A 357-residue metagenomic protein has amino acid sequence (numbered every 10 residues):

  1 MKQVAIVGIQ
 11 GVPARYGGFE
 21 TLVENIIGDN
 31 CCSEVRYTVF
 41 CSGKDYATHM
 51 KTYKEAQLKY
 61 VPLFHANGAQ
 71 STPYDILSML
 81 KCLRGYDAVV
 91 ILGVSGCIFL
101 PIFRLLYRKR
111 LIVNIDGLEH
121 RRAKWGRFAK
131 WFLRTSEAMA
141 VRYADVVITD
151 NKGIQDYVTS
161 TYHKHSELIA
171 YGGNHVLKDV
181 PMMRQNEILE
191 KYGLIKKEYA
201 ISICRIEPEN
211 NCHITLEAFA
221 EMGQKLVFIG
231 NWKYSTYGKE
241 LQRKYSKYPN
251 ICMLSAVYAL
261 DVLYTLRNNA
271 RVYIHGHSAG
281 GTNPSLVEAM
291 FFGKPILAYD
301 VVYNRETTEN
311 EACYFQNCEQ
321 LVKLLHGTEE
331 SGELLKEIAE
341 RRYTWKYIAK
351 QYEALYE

Functional and structural regions predicted by a protein language model:
K2, I9-R15, D29-A66, G153-T161 (+1 more regions): N-terminal strand-loop element at the rim of the active site of nucleotide-sugar-dependent glycosyltransferases
A5-V7, L189-N210, L216-I229: Conserved donor-binding/catalytic core segment of Leloir-type glycosyltransferases
S71-R84, A88-D116, G281: An aromatic- and histidine-rich active-site surface loop
L80-L83, K130-V147: Membrane-proximal helix-turn-helix segments that form the acceptor-binding/catalytic region of lipid-linked
G230, K239-L260: Nucleotide-activated donor-binding/catalytic signature segment of Leloir-type glycosyltransferases, i.e., the conserved
T265-G281, K294: Acidic donor-binding loop of glycosyltransferase active sites
V272-Y273, L286, F291, P295-A298: Short hydrophobic beta-strand element within catalytic cores of glycosyltransferases and related nucleotide-activated
E329-E357: A charged, aromatic-enriched C-terminal amphipathic alpha-helix characteristic of glycosyltransferases across folds
